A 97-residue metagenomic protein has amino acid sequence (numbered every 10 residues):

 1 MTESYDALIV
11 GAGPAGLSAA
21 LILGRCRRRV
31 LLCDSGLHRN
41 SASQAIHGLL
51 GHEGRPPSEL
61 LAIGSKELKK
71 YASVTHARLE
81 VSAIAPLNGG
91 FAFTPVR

Functional and structural regions predicted by a protein language model:
E3-Y5, T94-R97: Core beta-strand elements of the Rossmann-like FAD/NAD(P) dinucleotide-binding domain in flavoenzyme oxidoreductases
S4-D6, R78-L79: Phosphate-coordination loops involved in phosphoryl transfer and adenosine-cofactor binding
Y5-A62, K66-E67: Beta1-alpha1 glycine-rich phosphate/pyrophosphate-binding loop at the start of Rossmann-like nucleotide-binding domains
A12-G13, S35, L79, P95-R97: Fold-independent oxyanion-binding glycine-rich loops and adjacent beta-strand/coil segments at enzyme active sites
I46-G48, G90-F93: Short low-complexity, flexible loop/linker segments enriched in glycine and/or proline with clustered acidic
K70-Y71: Helix-loop-beta hinge of the Bergerat
V74: Short, conserved active-site loop motifs that form the nucleotide-linked donor/cofactor pocket
A77-F91: A conserved short coil-to-beta-strand element within the FAD-binding core of flavoproteins
